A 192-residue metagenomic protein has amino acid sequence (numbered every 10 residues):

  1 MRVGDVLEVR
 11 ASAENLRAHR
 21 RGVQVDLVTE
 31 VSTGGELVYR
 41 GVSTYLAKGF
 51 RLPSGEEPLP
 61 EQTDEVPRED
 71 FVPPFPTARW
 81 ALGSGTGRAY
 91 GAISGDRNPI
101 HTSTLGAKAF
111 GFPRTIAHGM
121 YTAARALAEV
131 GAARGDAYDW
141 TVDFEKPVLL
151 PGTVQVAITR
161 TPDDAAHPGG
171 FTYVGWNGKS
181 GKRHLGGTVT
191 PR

Functional and structural regions predicted by a protein language model:
M1-R79, V148-L150, A157-R192: HotDog/MaoC-like acyl-thioester-processing domains
V6-R10, G22-Q24, P58-E61, S94-G95 (+3 more regions): A short linear-motif detector with a strong N-terminal bias
G22, G34-L37, F71-P73, A81-S84 (+7 more regions): Residue-level signal for the start and early helices of compact helical domains
G41, R88-A89, A124: Active-site-proximal helix/loop capping residues that flank conserved catalytic or ligand/cofactor
Y45-A117, G131: Catalytic strand-loop segment that frames the active site of acyl-thioester-processing enzymes
I100-H101, L105-P162, G169, G175-W176 (+1 more regions): Catalytic-pocket segment enriched in acidic/His residues
